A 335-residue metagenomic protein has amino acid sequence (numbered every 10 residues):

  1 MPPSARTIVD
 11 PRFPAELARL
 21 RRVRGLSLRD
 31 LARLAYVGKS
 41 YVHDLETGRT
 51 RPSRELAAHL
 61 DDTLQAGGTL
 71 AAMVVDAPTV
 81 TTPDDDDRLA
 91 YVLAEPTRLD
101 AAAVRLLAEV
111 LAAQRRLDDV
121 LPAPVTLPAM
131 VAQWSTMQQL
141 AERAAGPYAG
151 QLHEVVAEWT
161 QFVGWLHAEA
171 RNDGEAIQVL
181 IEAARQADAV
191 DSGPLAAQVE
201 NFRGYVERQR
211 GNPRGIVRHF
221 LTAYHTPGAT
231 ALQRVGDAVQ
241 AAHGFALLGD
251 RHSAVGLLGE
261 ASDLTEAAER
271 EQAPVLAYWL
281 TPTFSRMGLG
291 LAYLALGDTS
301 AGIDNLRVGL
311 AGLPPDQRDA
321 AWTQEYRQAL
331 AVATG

Functional and structural regions predicted by a protein language model:
M1-R19, D30-Y36, S40-R98: Short amphipathic recognition helices of helix-turn-helix/homeodomain-type DNA-binding modules
S4, L99, V104, A108-G335: Conserved binding/catalytic microenvironments
D10-P11, R21, G38-S40, R49 (+6 more regions): Generic signal for short, ordered secondary-structure residues within or immediately flanking folded domains
L20-R21, E46, Y148, P274: Generic anion/oxyanion-binding catalytic loop in active/binding sites
S27: Residue-level detector of anion-binding/catalytic polar loops
